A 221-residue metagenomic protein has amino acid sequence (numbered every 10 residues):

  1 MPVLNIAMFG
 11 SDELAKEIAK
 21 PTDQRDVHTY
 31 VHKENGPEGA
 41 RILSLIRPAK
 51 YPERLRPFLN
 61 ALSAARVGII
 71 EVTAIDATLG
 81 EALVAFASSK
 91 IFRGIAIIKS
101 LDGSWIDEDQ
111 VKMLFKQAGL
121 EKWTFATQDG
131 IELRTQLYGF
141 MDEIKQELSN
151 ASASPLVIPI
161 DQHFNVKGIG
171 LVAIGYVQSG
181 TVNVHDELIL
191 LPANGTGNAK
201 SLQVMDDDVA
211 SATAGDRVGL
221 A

Functional and structural regions predicted by a protein language model:
M1-I75, A87, A173-A221: C-terminal effector/interaction modules appended to NTPase cores
V3, I91-R93, P155: Short coil/turn connectors at secondary-structure junctions
K16-E17, S104-I106, E132-T135: Switch/connector loops and helix/strand junctions flanking conserved nucleotide-binding motifs in nucleotide-processing
I18, T22, D26, F86 (+2 more regions): Hydrophobic, Leu/Ile/Phe/Ala-enriched alpha-helical segments that form helix-helix packing faces
V31-G36, A96-K99, T124-D129: A generic structural motif
I42, P48, L55, V111 (+3 more regions): Generic structural signal of hydrophobic/aromatic residues within well-ordered alpha-helices of folded domains
L55-W123: Conserved C-terminal guanine-recognition region of P-loop GTPase G domains, centered on the G4
A118-A221: Conserved catalytic-core segments of large NTP-driven translation/proteostasis enzymes
